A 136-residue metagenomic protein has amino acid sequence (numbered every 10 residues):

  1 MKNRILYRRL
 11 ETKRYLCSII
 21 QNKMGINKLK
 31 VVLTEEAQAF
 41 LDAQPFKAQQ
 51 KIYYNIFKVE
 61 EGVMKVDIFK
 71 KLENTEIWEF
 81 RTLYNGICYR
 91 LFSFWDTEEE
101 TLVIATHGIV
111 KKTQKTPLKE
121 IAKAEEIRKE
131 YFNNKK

Functional and structural regions predicted by a protein language model:
M1-C88, T97-L102, K111-K136: Basic, Lys/Arg-enriched alpha-helical interface segments
A105-T106: Conserved catalytic cores of phosphodiester-cleaving nucleases, focusing on short active-site segments
